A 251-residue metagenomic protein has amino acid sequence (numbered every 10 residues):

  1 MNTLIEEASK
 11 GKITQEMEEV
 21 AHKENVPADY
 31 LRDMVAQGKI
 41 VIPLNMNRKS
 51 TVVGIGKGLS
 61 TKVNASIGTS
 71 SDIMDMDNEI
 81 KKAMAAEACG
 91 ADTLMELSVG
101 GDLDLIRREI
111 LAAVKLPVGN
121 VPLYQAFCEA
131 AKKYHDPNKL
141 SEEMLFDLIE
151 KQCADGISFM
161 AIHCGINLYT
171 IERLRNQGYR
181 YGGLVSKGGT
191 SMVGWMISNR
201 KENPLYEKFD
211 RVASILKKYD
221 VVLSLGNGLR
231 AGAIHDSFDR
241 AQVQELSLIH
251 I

Functional and structural regions predicted by a protein language model:
L4-G54: An N-cap/entry alpha-helix motif that binds or orients negatively charged groups
G11, G38, A86, H163 (+1 more regions): Conserved, mostly hydrophobic/aromatic
L59-N78, F127-D147, M196-E207, H235-Q242: Active-site mouth loops of central-metabolism enzymes
S60-N64, D92-T93, P117-G119, S158-A161 (+1 more regions): Structural preference for beta-strand elements that scaffold enzyme active sites
S66-S70, V99-G100, V121-A130, C164-N167 (+1 more regions): Active-site beta-loop-alpha junctions enriched in small/polar residues
K81-M95, D155: Catalytic domains of carbohydrate-active enzymes, especially glycoside hydrolases
V99-K115, N167-Y181, Y206-K208: Active-site-adjacent beta->alpha loops and helix N-cap segments on the catalytic face of soluble alpha/beta enzymes
I249-I251: Conserved small/polar residues in nucleotide/adenosyl-binding loops
